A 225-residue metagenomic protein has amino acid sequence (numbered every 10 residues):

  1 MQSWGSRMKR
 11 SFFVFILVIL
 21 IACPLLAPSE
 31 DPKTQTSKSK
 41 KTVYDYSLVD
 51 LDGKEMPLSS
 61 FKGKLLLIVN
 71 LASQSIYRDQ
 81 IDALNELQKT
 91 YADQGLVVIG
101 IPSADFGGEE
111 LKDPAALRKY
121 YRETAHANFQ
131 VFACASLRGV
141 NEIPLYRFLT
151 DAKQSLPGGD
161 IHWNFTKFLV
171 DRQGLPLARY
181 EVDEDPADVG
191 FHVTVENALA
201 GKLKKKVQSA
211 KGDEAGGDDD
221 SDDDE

Functional and structural regions predicted by a protein language model:
W4-F15: Bacterial N-terminal signal peptides that target proteins for export
F15-P24: Bacterial N-terminal signal peptides
C23-D45, K204-E214: N-proximal helix/coil linker or "cap" segments that precede and/or mark the start of modular domains
E30-S59, Y77-D79, I143-P144: N-terminal "domain-start" segment that seeds a small globular fold
S60-I76, V98-P102: Short active-site neighborhood of thiol/selenol oxidoreductases, capturing the structured segment around
Y77-E142: Structural microenvironment flanking redox-active thiols in thiol-disulfide oxidoreductases
R147, D151-E225: Thiol-/selenol-based redox modules, centered on thioredoxin-like and closely related oxidoreductase domains
